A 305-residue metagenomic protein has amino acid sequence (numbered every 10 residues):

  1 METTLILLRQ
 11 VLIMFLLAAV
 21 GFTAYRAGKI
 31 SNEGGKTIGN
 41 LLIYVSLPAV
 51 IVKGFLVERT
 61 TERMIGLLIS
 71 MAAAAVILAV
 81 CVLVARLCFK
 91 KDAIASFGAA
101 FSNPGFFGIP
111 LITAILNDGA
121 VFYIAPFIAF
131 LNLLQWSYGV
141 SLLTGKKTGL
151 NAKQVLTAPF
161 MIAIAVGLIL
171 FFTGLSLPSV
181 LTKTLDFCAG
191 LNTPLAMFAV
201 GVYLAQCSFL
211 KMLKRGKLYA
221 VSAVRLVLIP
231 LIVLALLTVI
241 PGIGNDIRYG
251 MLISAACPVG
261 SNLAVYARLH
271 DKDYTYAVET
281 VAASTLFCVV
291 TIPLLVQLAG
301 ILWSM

Functional and structural regions predicted by a protein language model:
M1-M305: Alpha-helical transmembrane segments of multi-pass small-molecule/ion transporters
